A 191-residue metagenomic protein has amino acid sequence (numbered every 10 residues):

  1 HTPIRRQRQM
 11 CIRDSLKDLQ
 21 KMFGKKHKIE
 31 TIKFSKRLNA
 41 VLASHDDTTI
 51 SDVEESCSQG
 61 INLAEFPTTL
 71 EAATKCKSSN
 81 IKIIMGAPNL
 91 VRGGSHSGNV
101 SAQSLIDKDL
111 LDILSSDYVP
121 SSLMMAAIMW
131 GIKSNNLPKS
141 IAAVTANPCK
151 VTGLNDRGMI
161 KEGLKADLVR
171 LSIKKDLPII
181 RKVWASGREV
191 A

Functional and structural regions predicted by a protein language model:
H1-I12: Single conserved hydrophobic/aromatic residue that forms the stacking wall/gate of nucleotide- or nucleobase-binding
R13-H45: Alpha-helix-centered segments that form part of catalytic cores
M22-K25, S44-D46, A64-A73, R92-N99: A general structural motif
F34-A40, T48-D52, Q59, S79: Conserved, well-ordered alpha-helix/loop/beta-strand core segments that scaffold catalytic motifs
V41-A43, N62-L63, K82-I84, I113: Structural preference for beta-strand elements that scaffold enzyme active sites
S51-S56, T68-G94: Oxyanion-binding "anion nests"
S79-N89, G93-L171: His/Asp/Glu-enriched, well-ordered alpha-helical/loop segment that forms or immediately abuts the divalent-metal
S186-G187: Glycine-centered positions in the ABC transporter ATPase nucleotide-binding domain
